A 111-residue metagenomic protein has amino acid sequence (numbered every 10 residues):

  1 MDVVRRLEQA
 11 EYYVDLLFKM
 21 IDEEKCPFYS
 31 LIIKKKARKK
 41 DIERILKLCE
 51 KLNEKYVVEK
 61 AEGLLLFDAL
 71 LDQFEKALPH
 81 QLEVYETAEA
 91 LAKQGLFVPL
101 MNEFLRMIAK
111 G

Functional and structural regions predicted by a protein language model:
M1-L31: Long, leucine- and charge-enriched amphipathic alpha-helices that form heptad-repeat coiled-coil/leucine-zipper-like
V3-R6, A10, R38, I45 (+3 more regions): Intrinsic-disorder-associated interaction segments
L17, E24, Y56-E59, G63 (+4 more regions): Short secondary-structure junctions and interdomain/linker hinges
E23-E75: Amphipathic alpha-helical interaction modules
F74-G111: Amphipathic alpha-helical binding modules
